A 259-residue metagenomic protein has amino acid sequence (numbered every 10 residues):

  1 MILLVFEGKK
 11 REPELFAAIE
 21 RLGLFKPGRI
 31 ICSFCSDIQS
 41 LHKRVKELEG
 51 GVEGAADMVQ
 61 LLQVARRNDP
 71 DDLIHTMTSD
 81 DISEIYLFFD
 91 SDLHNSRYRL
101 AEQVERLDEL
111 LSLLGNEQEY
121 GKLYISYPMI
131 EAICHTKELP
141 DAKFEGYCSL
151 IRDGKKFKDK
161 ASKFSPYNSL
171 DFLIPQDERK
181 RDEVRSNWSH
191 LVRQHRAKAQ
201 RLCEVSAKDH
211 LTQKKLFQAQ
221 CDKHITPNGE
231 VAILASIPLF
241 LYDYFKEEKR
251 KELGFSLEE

Functional and structural regions predicted by a protein language model:
M1-L3: Extreme N-terminal starter segment of soluble prokaryotic enzymes
F6-E7, F89: Short beta-strand/turn micro-motifs composed of small residues that flank or help shape donor/cofactor-binding pockets
G8-P13: Short acidic, Gly/Ser-rich segments with clustered Asp/Glu that frequently serve as metal-coordination loops in enzyme
E14-I38, H42-V59, Q63-E259: C-terminal accessory helical subdomains adjacent to catalytic cores in phosphodiester- and nucleotide-handling enzymes
